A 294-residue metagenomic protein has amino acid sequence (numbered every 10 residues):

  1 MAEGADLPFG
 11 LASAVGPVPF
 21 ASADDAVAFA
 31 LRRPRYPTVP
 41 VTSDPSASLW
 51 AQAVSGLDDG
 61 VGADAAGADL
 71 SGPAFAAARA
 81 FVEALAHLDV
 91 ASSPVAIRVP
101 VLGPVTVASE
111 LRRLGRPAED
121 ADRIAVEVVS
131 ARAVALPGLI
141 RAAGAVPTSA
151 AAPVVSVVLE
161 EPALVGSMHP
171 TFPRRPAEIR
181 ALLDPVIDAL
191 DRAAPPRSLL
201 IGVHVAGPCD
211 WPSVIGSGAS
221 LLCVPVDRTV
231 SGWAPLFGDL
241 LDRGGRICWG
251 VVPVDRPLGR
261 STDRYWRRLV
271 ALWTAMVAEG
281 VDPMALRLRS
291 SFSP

Functional and structural regions predicted by a protein language model:
M1-D122, S213, G245, A275-V281 (+1 more regions): Alpha/beta catalytic barrel-like cores
F20-D24, L70-F81, D122-A133, R175-A189 (+1 more regions): Well-ordered, non-membrane alpha-helical segments in soluble/globular domains
V27, A74-P94, V129-A152, A234-L240 (+1 more regions): Short amphipathic alpha-helices and their capping/turn segments at secondary-structure boundaries
P40-D44, R98-L102, V158-E160, G202-A206 (+4 more regions): A cross-family glycoside hydrolase active-site/sugar-binding cleft signature
S92-A96, A150-V154, P196-L200, A219 (+2 more regions): A general structural motif
V107-A121, V158-R175, G250-G259, S293-P294: Active-site-proximal beta-alpha loop/turn segments in soluble metabolic enzymes
A121-V230: Active-site loop segments of alpha/beta catalytic cores
S220-P294: Catalytic-face loop-and-helix region of soluble metabolic enzyme cores
